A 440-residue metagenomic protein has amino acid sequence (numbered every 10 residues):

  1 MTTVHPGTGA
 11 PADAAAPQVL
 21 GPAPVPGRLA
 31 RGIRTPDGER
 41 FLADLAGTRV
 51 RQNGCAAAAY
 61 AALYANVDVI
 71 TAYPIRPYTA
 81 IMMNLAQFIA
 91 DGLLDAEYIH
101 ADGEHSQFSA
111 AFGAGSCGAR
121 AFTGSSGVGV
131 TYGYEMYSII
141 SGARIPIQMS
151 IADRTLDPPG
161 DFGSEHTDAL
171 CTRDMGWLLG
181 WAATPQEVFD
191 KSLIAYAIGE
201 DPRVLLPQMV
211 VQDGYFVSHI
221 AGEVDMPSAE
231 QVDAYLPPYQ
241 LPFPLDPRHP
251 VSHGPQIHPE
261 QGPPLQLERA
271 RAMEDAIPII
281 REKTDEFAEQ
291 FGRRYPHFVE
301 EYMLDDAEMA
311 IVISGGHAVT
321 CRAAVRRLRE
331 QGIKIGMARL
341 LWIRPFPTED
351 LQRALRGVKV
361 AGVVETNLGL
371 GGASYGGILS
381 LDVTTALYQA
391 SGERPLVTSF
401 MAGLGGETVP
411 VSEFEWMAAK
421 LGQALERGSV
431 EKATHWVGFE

Functional and structural regions predicted by a protein language model:
T2-C171, G176-W177, L193, D213: Thiamine diphosphate
L20-R28, P207-E300: Conformationally flexible catalytic loops at phosphate/diphosphate-handling active centers
G27-G32, E365-E440: Peripheral docking tails and interdomain loops at the edges of cofactor- or intermediate-handling domains
N53-A58, E286-M309, R322: Glycine-/acidic-rich phosphate or pyrophosphate-binding loops and their flanking alpha/beta elements
I81-N84, A110-G113, G133-Y137, P158-S164 (+6 more regions): Short acidic, glycine/serine/threonine-rich loops at helix termini
A86-D91, E286, A323-M337, Q389: Short helix-loop-beta junction
G163-G214, G392-E407: Conserved thiamine diphosphate
F298-I333, F346-R353: Redox- and metal-dependent alpha/beta enzyme cores, enriched for Fe-S-associated oxidoreductases and cofactor-handling
